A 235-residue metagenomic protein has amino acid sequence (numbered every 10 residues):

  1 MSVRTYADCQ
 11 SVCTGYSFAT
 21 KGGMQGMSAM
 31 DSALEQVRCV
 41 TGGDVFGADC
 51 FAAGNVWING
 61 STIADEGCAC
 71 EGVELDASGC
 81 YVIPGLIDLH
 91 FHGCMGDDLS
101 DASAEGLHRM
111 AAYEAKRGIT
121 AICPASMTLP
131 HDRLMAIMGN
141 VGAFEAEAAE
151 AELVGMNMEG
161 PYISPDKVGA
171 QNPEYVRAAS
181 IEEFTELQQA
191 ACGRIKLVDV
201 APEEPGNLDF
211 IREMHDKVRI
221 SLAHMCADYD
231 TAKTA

Functional and structural regions predicted by a protein language model:
Y6, Y16-F18: Aromatic (phenylalanine/tyrosine) cluster motif
M27-I83: Histidine-rich, glycine-flanked metal-binding segment
C80-A102: Di-metal (Zn2+ and/or Mg2+/Mn2+) metal-binding site signature of metallo-dependent hydrolases with the MBL/beta-CASP
L89, A112-C123, S164-C192, T234: Active-site gating loops and adjacent loop-to-helix segments of metal-dependent hydrolytic enzymes
H92, H108-I137, A151-S164, A191-E203 (+1 more regions): Divalent metal-dependent hydrolysis catalytic cores, especially in the metallo-beta-lactamase
L99, D132-G142, G169: Metal-dependent catalytic neighborhoods of phosphoester/phosphodiester hydrolases
R177-A235: Histidine/acidic residue-rich metal-binding segments in metalloenzymes
